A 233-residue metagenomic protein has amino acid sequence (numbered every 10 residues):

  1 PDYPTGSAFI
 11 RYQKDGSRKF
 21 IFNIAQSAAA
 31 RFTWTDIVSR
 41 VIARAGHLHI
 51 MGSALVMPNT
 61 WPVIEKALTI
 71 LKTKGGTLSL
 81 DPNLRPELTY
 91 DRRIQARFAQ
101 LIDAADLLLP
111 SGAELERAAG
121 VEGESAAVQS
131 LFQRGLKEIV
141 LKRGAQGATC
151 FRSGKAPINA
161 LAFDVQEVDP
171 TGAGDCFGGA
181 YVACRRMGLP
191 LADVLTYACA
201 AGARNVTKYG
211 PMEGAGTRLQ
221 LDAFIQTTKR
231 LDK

Functional and structural regions predicted by a protein language model:
P1-I50, D222-K233: Conserved N-terminal subdomain of the carbohydrate kinase-like
Y3, G112-A113, D175: Alpha-helix N-cap/helix-start capping motif
G6, S27, G52-V56, G202 (+1 more regions): Glycine-rich phosphate/pyrophosphate-binding beta-alpha loops
A8, R18-I21, T77, L107 (+2 more regions): Structural motif
I37-V38, F98, E167: Acidic, amphipathic alpha-helical patches
R40-A43, A96, D103, R134 (+1 more regions): Structured loop/turn residues at beta-strand edges in well-structured enzyme cores
H47, S53-S130, Q146-A148: Conserved beta-alpha-beta core of the PfkB/ribokinase-like small-molecule kinase fold
T69, T73, G120, E124-K233: Conserved phosphate-binding/catalytic region of the ribokinase-like
